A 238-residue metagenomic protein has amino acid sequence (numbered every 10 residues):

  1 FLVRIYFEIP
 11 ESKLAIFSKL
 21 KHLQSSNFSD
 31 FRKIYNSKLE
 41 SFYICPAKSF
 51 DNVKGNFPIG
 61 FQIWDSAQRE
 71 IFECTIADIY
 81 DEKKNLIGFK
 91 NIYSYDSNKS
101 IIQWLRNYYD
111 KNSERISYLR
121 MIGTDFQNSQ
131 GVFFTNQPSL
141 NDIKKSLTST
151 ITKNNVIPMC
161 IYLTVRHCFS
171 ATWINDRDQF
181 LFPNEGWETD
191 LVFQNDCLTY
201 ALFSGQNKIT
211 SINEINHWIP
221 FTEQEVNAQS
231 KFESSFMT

Functional and structural regions predicted by a protein language model:
F1-A47, Q62: Conserved Class I SAM-dependent methyltransferase catalytic core
L20, I76, F89, I102 (+2 more regions): Intrinsically disordered, low-complexity regions
S29-R32, N36, K90, I102-R106 (+1 more regions): Generic detector of well-ordered alpha-helical segments enriched in charged/polar residues, highlighting helical
I44-F50, I92-S97: Short C-terminal domain-edge/linker segments immediately following a structured domain
D51-G55: Short glycine-biased active-site loop of nucleotidyltransferases that positions the nucleotide triphosphate and helps
N56-G123: Flexible, glycine-/basic-rich loop-and-beta segments that form/coincide with the SAM-dependent methyltransferase
I116, Q127, G131-V132: Residue at a beta-strand N-cap/secondary-structure junction
G131-T238: C-terminal target-recognition/interaction regions appended to catalytic cores
